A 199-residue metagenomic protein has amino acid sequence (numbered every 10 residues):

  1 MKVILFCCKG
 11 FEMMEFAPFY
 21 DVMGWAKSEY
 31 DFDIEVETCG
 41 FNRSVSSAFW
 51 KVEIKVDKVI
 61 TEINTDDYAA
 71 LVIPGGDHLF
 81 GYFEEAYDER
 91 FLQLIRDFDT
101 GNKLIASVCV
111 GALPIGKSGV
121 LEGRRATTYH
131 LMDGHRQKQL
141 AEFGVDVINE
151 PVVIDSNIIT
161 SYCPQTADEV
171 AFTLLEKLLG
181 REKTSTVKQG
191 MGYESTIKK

Functional and structural regions predicted by a protein language model:
M1-G101, L113-K117, Q139-N149, T160-K199: Extended, subdomain-level signal for the structured scaffold at the beginning of enzyme domains
V72, T127, V153: Conserved beta-strand segments that form the floor/walls of ligand-binding pockets within enzyme and binding domains
I105-A106, T127, I148, I159: Structural detector of well-ordered beta-strand residues that form the stable sheet scaffold of enzyme domains
C109: Aromatic-residue-lined binding/catalytic grooves and analogous aromatic/hydrophobic interfacial grooves in multimeric
L121-I148: A conserved active-site-flanking secondary-structure segment within enzyme catalytic domains
I154-I158: Beta-strand-turn-beta hairpins that frame and shape the catalytic cleft of phosphate-ester-processing enzymes
